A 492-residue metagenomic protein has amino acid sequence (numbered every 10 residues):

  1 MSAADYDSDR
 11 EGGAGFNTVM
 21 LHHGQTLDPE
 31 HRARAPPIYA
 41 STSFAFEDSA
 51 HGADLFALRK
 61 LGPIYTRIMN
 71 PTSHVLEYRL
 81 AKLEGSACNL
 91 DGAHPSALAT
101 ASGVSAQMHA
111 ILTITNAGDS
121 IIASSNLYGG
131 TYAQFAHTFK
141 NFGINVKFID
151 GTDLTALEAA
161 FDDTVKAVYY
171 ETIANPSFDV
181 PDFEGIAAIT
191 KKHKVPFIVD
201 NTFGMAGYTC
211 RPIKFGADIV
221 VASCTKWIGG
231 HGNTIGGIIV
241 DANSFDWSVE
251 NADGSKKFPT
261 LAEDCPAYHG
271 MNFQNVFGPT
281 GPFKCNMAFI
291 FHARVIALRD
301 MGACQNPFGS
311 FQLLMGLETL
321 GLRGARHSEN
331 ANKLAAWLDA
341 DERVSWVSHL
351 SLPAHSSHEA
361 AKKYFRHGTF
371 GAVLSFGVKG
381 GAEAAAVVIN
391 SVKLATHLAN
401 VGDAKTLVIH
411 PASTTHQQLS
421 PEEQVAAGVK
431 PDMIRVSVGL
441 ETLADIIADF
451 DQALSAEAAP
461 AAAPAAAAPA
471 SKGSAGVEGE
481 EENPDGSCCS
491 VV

Functional and structural regions predicted by a protein language model:
S2-A4, A136-H137, N145, D163 (+3 more regions): PLP-dependent enzyme catalytic core of the Aspartate aminotransferase-like
S2-G13, M20-P29, L83, C88-D341 (+1 more regions): Conserved PLP-enzyme active-site core in the AAT-like
S2-N70, Y78-R79: N-terminal "arm"/small-domain region of PLP-dependent enzymes with the aminotransferase-like
S43, A242-F245, V378-G381: Short loop segments at secondary-structure junctions
R59, N70-H74, G129, V180 (+9 more regions): Electropositive phosphate-/nucleotide-binding environments in soluble metabolic enzymes
Y65-H74, S96, T100, P176 (+1 more regions): Short acidic-aromatic active-site loops that bind/stabilize oxyanions
G324, N332, L338-D339, R343-I434 (+2 more regions): Conserved C-terminal alpha-helix-loop-beta "cap" of PLP-dependent enzymes that closes/shapes the active-site mouth
